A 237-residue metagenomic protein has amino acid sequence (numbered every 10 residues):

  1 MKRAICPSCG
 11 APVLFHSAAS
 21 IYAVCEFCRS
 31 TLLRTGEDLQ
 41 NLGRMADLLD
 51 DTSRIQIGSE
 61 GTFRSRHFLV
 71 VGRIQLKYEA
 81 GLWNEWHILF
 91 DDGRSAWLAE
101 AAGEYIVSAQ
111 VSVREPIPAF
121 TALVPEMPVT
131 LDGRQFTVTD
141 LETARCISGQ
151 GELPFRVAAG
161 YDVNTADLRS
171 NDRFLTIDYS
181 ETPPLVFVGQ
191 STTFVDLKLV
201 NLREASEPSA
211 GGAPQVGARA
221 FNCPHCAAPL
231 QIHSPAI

Functional and structural regions predicted by a protein language model:
M1-H67, G72-I237: Mixed-charge, low-complexity intrinsically disordered regions
